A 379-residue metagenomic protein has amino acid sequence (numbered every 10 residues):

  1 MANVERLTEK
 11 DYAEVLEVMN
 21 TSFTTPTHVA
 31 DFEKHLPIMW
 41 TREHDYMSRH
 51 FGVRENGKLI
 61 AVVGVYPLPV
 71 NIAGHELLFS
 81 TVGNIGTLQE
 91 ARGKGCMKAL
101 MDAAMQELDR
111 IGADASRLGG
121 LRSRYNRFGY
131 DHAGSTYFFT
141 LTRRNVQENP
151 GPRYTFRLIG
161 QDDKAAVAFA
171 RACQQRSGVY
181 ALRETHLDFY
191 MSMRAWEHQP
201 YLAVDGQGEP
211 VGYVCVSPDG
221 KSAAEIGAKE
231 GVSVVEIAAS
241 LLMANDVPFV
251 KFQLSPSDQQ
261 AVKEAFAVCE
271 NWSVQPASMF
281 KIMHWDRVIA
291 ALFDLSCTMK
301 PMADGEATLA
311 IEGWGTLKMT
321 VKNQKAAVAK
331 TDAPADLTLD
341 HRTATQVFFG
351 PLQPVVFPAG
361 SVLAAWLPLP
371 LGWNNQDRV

Functional and structural regions predicted by a protein language model:
M1-P67, G74-L77, T81, Q147-E184 (+1 more regions): Short amphipathic alpha-helix that is part of the acyltransferase structural core
S48-G52, V62, N84, H198-L202 (+2 more regions): Short hydrophobic/aromatic beta-strand element in the GNAT-like acyltransferase core that lines or flanks the acyl-donor
R54-K58, V204-E209, S361: A glycine-centered beta-loop-beta connector
V63, R117-R122, F128: Glycine-rich, histidine-containing beta strand-loop boundary motifs that form or position
T87, G93-Q106, E230-M243: Conserved acetyl-CoA-binding loop-helix of GNAT-fold acetyltransferases
M101, Q106-G120, N245-P256: Conserved GNAT acetyl-CoA-binding A-motif
S123, D131-E148, A228-V232, A239-V379: Active-site/acyl-donor-binding loops of N-acyltransferases
T136-V232, A239, M243, D286-A303 (+1 more regions): Amide-forming acyltransferase catalytic core, primarily the GNAT-like/NAT-type and related acyltransferase folds
